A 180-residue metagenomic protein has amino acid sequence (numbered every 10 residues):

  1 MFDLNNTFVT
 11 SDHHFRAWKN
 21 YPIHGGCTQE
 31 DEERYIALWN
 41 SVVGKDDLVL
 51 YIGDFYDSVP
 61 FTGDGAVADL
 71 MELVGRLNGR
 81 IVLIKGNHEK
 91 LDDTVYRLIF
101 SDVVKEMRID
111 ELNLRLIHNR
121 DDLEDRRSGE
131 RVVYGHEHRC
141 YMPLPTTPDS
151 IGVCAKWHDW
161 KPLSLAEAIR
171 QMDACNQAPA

Functional and structural regions predicted by a protein language model:
M1-A68, C154-W157, C175-A180: N-terminal active-site segment of His-dependent metallophosphoesterases
L4, K45-D46, N78-R80, S128-G129: A general structural motif
V9-S11, V49-D54, R80-N87, L116-H118 (+2 more regions): Active-site neighborhood of phospho(di)ester-bond hydrolases with catalytic His/Asp-centered motifs
Y21, G53-G75, K85-V104, E111 (+2 more regions): Metal-dependent catalytic neighborhoods of phosphoester/phosphodiester hydrolases
H24-G25, N78, S128, I151: Feature targets compositionally biased, intrinsically disordered low-complexity regions with long contiguous runs
E30-G44, R76-Y96, H158-A180: A short, conserved beta-to-alpha structural element at the edge of catalytic cores that scaffolds binding
D93-P179: Conserved beta-sheet core of the metallophosphoesterase superfamily
